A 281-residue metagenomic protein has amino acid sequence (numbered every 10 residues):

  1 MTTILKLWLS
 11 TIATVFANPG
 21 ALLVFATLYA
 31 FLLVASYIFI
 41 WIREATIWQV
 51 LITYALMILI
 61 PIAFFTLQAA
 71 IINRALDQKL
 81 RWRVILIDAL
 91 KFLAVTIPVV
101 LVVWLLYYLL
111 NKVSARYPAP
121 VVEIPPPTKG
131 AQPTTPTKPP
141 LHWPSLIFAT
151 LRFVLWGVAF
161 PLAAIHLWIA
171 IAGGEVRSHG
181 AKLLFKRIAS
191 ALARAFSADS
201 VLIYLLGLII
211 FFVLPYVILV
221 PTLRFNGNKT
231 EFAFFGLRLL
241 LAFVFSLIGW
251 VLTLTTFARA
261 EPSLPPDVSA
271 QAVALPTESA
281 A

Functional and structural regions predicted by a protein language model:
M1-A281: Hydrophobic alpha-helical membrane segments
